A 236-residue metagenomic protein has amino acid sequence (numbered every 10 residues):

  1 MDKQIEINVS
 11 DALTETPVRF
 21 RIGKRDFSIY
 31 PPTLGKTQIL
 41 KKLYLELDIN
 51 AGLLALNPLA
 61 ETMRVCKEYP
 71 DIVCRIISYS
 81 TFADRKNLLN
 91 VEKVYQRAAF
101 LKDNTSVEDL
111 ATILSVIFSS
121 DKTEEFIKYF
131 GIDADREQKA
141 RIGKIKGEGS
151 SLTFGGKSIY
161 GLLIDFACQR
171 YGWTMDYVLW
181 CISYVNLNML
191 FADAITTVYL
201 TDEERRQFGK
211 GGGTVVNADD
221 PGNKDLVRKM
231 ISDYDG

Functional and structural regions predicted by a protein language model:
M1-D71, R75, Y79-N104, E108-R206: An amphipathic, hydrophobic-aromatic interaction surface with interspersed Lys/Arg that forms lipid/phosphate-bearing
T196-G236: Alpha-helical oligomerization segments
